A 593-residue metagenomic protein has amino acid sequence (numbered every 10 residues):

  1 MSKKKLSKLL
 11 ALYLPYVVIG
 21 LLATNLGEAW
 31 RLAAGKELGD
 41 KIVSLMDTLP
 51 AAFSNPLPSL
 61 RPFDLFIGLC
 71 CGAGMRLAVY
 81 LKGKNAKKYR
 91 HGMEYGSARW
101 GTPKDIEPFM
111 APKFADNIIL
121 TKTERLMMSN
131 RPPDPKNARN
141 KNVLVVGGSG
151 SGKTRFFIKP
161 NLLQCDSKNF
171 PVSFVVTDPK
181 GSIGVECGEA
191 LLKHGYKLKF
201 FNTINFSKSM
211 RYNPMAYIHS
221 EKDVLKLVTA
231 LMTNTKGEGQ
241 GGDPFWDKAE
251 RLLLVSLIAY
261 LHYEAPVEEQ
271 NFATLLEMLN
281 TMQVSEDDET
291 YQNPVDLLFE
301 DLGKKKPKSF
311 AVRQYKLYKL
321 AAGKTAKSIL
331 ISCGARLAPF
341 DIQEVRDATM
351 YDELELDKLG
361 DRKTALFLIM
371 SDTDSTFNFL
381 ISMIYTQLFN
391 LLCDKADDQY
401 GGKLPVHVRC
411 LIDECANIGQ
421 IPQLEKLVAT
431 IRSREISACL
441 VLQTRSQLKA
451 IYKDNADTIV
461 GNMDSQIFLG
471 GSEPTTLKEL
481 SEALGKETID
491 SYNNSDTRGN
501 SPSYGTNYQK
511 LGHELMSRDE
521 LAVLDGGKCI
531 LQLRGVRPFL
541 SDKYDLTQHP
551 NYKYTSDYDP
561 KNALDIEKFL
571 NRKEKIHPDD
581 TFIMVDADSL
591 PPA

Functional and structural regions predicted by a protein language model:
M1, D361, I459-V460, S491 (+3 more regions): Short alpha-helix boundary/capping motifs
M1-S151, R155-L163, K168-F170, K486 (+2 more regions): Basic- and hydrophobic-enriched, low-structure N-terminal and domain-boundary segments that flank ATP-binding catalytic
K4, G72, D247, E514 (+1 more regions): General helical secondary-structure elements
T24, L126, P133-I436, I451 (+2 more regions): P-loop NTPase motor domains
K104-A111, F379, C415, G471: A short glycine-/small-residue-rich loop at the edge of a beta-strand within enzyme catalytic domains
M110-A111, L126-P132, K236-F245, V267 (+1 more regions): Low-complexity, polar-biased intrinsically disordered regions enriched in Pro/Ser/Thr/Gly
V428-I530: Conserved ATP-driven motor cores of ASCE-family P-loop NTPases powering translocation/secretion/packaging/pilus
